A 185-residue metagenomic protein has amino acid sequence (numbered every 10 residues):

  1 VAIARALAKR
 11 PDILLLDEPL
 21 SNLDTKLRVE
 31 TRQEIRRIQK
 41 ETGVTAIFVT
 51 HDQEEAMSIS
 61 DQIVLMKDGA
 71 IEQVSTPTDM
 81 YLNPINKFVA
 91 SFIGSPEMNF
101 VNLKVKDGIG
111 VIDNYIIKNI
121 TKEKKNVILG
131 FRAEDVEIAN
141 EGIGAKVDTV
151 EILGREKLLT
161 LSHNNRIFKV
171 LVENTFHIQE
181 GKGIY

Functional and structural regions predicted by a protein language model:
V1-F88: ABC ATPase nucleotide-binding domains
T76, F88, K104, K146-D148: Residues located in well-ordered beta-strands
L82-K106, G130: C-terminal boundary and immediately downstream tail of ABC-type ATPase nucleotide-binding domains
P96-M98, D107-Y185: Non-catalytic connector elements of ABC transporters
